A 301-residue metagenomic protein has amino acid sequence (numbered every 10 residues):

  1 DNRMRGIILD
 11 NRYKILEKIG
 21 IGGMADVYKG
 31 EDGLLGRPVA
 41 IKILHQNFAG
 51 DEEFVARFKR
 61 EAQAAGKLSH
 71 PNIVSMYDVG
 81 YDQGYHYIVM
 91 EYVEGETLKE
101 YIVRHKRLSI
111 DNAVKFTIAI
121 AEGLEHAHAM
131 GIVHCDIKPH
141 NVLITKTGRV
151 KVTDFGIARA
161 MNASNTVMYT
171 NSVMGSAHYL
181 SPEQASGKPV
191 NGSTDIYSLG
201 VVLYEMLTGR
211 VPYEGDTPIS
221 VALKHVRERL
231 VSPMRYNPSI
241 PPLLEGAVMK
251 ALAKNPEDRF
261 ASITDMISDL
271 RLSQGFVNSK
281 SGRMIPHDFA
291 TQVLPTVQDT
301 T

Functional and structural regions predicted by a protein language model:
L16-G22, V27: Protein kinase glycine-rich loop
I43-K67: AlphaC helix of the eukaryotic protein kinase fold
V79: Activation-segment/catalytic-loop signature of the eukaryotic protein kinase fold
Q83-T97, Y101, H105: Conserved short submotifs of the Hanks-type protein kinase catalytic core that shape the nucleotide-binding pocket
F116-T117: Activation segment signature within eukaryotic-like protein kinase domains
I120-I132: Protein kinase catalytic-loop region centered on the HRD/HxD motif
H178-S279: C-terminal lobe helix-coil module of Hanks-type protein kinase domains
